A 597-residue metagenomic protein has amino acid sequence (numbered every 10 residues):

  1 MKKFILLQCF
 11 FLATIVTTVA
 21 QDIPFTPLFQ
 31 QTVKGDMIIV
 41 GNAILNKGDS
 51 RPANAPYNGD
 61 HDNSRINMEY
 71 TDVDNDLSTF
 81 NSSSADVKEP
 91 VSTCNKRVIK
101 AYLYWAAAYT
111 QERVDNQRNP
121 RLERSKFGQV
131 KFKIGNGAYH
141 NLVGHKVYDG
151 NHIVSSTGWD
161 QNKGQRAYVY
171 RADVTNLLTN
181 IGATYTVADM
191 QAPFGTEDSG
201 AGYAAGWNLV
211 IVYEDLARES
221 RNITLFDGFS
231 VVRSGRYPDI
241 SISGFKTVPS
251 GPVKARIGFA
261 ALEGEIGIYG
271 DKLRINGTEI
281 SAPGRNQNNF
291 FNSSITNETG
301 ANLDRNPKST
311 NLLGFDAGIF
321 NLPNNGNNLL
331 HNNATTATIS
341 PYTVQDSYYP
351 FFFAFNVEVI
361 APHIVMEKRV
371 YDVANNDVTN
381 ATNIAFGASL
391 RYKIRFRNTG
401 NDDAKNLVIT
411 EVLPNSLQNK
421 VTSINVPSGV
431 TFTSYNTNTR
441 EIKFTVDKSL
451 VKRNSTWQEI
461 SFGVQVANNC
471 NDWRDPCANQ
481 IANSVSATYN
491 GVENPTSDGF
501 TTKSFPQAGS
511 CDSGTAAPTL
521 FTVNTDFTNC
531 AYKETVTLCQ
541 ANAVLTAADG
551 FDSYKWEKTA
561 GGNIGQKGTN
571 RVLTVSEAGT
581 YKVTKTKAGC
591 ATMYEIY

Functional and structural regions predicted by a protein language model:
M1-D22, C530, C539: Bacterial Sec-dependent N-terminal signal peptides
A20, T522-Y597: Proline- and Ser/Thr-rich low-complexity, intrinsically disordered segments
A20-H363, R395: Disulfide-rich extracellular domains of secreted proteins
Y170, D316-G326, T445-N490: Low-complexity, intrinsically disordered segments enriched in Ser/Thr together with acidic residues
D215, E263, N398-D402, V408 (+2 more regions): Short, acidic/polar linear motifs in exposed loop/turn regions
Y342-D377, V421, N471-Y532, M593: Extracellular/luminal low-complexity Ser/Thr/Pro-rich, glycosylation-prone repeat/linker regions
R369-V373, K405-S455, T501: A surface/secretory-pathway sequence property marking extracellular, secreted, or lumenal proteins enriched
N380-T410: Short beta-strand elements of extracellular/lumenal beta-sandwich folds
